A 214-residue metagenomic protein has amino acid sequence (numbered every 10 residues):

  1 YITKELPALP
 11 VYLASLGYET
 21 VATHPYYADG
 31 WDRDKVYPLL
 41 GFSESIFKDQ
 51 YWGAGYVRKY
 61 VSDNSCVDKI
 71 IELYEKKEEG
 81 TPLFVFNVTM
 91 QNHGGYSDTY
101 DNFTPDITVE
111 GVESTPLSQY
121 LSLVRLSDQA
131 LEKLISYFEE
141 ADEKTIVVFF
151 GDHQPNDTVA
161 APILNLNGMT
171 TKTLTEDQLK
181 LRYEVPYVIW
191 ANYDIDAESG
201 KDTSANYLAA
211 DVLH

Functional and structural regions predicted by a protein language model:
Y1-H214: Solvent-exposed soluble domains appended to multi-pass membrane proteins
